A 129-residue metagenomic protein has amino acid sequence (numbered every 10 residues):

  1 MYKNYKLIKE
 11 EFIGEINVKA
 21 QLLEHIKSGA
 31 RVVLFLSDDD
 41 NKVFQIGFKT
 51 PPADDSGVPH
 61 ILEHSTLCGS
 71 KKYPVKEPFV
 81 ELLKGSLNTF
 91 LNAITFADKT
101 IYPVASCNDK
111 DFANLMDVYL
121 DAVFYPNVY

Functional and structural regions predicted by a protein language model:
M1-D39: N- or domain-start disorder-to-order transition segments that initiate the globular core
L36-D121, P126: M16/MPP (pitrilysin/insulinase) zinc-metallopeptidase core fold and M16-derived inactive scaffolds
Y129: Active-site neighborhoods of enzyme catalytic cores
